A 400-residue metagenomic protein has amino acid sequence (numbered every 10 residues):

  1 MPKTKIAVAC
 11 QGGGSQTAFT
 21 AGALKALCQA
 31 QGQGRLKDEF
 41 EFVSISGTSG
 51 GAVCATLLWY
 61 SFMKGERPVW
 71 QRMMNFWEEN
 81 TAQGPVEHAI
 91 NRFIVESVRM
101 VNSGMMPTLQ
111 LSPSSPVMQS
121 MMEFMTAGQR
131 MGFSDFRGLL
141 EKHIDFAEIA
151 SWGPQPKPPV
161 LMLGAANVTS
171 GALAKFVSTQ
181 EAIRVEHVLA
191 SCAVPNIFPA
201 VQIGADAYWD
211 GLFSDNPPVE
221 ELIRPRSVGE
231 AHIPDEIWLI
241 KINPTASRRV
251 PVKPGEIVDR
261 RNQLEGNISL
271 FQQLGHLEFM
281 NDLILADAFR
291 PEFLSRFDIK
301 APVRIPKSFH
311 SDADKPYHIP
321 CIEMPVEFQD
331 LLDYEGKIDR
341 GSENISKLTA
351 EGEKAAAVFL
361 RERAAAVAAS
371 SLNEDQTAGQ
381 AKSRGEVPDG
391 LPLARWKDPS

Functional and structural regions predicted by a protein language model:
M1-T48, V53-S400: Patatin-like phospholipase
